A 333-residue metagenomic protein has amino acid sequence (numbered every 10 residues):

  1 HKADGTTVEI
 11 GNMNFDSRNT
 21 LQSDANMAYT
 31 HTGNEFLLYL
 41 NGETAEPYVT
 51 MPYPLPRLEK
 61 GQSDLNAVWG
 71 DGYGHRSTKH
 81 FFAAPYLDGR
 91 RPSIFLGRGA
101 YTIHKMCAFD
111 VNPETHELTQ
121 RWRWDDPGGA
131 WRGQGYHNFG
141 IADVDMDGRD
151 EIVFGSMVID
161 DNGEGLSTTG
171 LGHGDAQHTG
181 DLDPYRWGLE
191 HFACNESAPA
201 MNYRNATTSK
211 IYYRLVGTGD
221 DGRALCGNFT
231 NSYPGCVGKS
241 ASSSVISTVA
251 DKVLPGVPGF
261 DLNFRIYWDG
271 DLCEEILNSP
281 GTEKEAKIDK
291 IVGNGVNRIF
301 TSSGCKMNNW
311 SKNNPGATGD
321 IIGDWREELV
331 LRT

Functional and structural regions predicted by a protein language model:
H1-T333: Beta-propeller-forming repeat regions
